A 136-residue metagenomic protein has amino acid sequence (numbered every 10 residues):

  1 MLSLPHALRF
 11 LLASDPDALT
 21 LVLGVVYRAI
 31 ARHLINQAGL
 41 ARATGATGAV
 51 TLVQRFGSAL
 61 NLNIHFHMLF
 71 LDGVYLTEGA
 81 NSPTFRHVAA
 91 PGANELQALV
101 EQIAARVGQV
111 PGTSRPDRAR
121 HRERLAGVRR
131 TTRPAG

Functional and structural regions predicted by a protein language model:
M1-G136: Beta->alpha loop/short-helix hinge microenvironment recognizer with preference for catalytic Tyr/His contexts
